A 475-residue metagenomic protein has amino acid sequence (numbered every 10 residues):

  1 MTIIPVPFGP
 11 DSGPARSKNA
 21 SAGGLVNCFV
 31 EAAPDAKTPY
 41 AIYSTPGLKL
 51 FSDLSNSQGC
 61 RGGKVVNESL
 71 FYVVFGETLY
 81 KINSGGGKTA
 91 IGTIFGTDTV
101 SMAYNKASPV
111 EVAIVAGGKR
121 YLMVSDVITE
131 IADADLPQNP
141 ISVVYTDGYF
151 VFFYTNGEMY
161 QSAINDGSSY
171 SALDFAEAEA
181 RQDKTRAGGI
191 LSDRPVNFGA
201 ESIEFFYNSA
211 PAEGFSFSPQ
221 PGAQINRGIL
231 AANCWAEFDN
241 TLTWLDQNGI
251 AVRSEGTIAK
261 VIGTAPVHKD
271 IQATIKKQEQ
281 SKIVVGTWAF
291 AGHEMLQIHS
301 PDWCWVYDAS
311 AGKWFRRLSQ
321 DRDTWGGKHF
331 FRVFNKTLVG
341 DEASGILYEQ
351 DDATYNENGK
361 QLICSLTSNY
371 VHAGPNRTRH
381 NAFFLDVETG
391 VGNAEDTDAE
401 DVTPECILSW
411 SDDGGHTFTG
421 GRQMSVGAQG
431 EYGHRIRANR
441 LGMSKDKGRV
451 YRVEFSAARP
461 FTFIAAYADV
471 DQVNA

Functional and structural regions predicted by a protein language model:
M1-T89, F95-S108, G222, N226-T241 (+1 more regions): Beta-sheet repeat architectures centered on beta-propellers
Y72-V73, I114, F152, N197 (+2 more regions): Residue position within the beta-strands of beta-propeller blades
E77, G118-K119, N156, E201 (+4 more regions): Residue-level signature of beta-propeller blades and closely related beta-rich strand-turn architectures in secreted
I82, E158-G167, S409-S411: Conserved Ser/Thr-centered positions that define the repeating blades of beta-propeller domains
N83-G86, V124-V127, N165-D166, S209-P211 (+2 more regions): Short loop/turn segments that connect beta-strands within beta-propeller blades
M102-D133, F152: Hydrophobic or amphipathic alpha-helical targeting/insertion segments
S125-D147, F175: Asp-box/WD-like beta-propeller blade repeats and closely related beta-sheet repeat scaffolds
V196-Q224: Surface-exposed extracellular loop regions of Gram-negative outer-membrane beta-barrel proteins
